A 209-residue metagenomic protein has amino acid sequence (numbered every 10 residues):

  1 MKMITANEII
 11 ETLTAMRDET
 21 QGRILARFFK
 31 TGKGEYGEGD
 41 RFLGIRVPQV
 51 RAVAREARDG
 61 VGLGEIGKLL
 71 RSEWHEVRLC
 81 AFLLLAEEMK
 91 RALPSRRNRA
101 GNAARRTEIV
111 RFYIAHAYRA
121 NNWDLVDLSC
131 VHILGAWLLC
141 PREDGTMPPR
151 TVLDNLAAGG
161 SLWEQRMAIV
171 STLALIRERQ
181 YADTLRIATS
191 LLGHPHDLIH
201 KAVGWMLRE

Functional and structural regions predicted by a protein language model:
M1-E209: Alpha-helical scaffold domains
